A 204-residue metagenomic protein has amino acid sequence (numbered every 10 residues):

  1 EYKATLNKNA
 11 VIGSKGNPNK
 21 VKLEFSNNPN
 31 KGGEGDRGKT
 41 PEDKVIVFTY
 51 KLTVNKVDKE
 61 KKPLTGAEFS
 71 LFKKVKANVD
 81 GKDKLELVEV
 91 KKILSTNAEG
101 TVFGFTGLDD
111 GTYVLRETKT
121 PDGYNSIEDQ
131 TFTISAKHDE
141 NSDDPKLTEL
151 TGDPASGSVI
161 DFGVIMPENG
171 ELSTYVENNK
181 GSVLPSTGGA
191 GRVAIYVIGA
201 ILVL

Functional and structural regions predicted by a protein language model:
E1-L204: Solvent-exposed loop/turn and edge beta-strand elements of beta-rich ligand-binding domains
